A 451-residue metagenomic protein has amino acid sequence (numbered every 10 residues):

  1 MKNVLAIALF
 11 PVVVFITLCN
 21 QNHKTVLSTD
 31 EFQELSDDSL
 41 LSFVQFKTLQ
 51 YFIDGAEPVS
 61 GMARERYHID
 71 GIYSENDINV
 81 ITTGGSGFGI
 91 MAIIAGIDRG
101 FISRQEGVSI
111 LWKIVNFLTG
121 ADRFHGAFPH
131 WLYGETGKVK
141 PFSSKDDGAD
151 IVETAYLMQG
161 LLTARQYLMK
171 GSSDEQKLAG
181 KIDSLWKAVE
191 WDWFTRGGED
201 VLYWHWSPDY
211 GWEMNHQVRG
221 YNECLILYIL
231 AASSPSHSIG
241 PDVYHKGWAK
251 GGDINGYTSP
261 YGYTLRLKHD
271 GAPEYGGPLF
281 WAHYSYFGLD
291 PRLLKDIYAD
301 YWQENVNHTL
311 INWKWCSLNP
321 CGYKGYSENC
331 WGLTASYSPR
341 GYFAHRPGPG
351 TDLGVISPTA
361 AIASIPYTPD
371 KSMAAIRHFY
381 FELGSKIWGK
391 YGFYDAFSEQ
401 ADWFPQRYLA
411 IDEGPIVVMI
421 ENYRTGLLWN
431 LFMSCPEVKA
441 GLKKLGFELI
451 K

Functional and structural regions predicted by a protein language model:
M1-K2, K443: Accessible peptide chain termini
K2-F10: Sec-dependent signal peptide recognition, specifically the positively charged N-region followed immediately by
F15-L18: C-terminal motif of bacterial Sec signal peptides marking the signal peptidase cleavage site
N20-T25: Bacterial lipoprotein signal-peptidase II cleavage site
V26-K451: Ser/Thr/Asn(+Pro)-rich, low-complexity disordered segments
